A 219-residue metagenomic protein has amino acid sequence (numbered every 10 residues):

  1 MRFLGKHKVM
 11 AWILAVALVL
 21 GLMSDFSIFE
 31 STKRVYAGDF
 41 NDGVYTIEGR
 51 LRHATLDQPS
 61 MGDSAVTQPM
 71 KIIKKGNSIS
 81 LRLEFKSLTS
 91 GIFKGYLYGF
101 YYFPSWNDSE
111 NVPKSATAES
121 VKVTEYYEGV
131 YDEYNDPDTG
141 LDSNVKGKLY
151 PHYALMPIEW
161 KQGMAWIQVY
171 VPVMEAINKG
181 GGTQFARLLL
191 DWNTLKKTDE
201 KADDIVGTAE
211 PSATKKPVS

Functional and structural regions predicted by a protein language model:
M1-K6: N-terminal secretory signal peptides that target proteins for export/translocation
H7-L22: Sec-dependent N-terminal signal peptides
L20-N41: Sec-dependent signal peptide cleavage junction
Y36-P217: N-terminal soluble domains immediately following signal/targeting peptides that reside in extracytoplasmic
